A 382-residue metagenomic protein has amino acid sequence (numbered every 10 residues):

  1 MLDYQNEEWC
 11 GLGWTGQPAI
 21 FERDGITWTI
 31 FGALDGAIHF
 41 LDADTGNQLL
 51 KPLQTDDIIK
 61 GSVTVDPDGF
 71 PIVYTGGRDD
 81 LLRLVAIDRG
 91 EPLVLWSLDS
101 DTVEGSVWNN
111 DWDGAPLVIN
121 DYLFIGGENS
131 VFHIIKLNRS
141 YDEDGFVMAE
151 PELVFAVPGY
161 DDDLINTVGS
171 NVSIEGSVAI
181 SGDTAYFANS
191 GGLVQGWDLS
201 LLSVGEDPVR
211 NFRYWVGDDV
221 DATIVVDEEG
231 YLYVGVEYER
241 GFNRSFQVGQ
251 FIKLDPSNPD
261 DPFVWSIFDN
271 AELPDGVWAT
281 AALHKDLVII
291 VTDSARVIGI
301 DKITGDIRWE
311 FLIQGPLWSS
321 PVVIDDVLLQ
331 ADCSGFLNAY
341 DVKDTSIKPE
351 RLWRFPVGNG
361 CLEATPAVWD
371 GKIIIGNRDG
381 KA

Functional and structural regions predicted by a protein language model:
M1-G13, A19-D113, L117-A382: Extracytoplasmic/lumenal domain signature
